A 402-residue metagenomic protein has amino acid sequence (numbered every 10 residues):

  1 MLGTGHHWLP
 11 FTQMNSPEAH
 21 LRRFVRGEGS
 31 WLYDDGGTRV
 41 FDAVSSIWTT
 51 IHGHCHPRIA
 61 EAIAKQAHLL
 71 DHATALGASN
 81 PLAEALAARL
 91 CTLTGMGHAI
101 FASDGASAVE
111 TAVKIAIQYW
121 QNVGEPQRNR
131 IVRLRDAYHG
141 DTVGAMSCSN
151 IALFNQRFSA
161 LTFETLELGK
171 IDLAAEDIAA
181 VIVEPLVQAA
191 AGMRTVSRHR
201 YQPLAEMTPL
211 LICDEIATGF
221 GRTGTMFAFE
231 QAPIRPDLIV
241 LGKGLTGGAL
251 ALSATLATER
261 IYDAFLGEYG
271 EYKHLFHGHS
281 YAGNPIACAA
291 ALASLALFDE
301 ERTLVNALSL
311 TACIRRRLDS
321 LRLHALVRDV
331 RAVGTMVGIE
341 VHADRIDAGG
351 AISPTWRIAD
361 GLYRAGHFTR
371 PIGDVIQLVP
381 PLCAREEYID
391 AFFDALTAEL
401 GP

Functional and structural regions predicted by a protein language model:
M1-P402: Conserved N-terminal phosphate-binding loop of PLP-dependent enzymes in the Aspartate aminotransferase
